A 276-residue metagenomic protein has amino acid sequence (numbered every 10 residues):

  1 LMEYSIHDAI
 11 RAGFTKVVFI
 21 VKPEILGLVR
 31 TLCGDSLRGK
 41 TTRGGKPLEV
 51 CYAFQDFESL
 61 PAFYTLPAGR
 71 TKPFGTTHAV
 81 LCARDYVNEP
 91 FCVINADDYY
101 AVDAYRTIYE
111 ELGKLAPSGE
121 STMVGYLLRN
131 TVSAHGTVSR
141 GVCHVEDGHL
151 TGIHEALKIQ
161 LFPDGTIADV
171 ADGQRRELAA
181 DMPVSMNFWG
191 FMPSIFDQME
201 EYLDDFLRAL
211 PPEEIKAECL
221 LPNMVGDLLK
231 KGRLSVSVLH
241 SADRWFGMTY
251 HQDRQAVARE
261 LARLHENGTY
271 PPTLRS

Functional and structural regions predicted by a protein language model:
L1-V93, Y100-Y105, K114: Conserved N-terminal catalytic core of the sugar/cofactor nucleotidyltransferase
M2, A83, D97, L127 (+2 more regions): Residue-level signal for inorganic ion chemistry
V29-C33, I108, M199, V257: Hydrophobic packing residues within well-ordered alpha-helices of enzyme cores
C51-A53, V93-N95, M123-L127, H240: Short beta-strand segments
F57-F63, R129-T131, I159-L161, R244-F246: A short acidic, often aromatic-flanked loop/helix-cap motif at beta-alpha or helix-coil junctions that lines enzyme
P61-P73, G136-G141, Q252-A256: Short, surface-exposed amphipathic charged segments that create phosphate/polyanion-binding patches used for binding
V102-W189: Conserved core of the sugar-phosphate nucleotidyltransferase
E146-D147, I153, Q160-S276: Conserved alpha/beta core of the MobA/IspD/sugar-nucleotide pyrophosphorylase nucleotidyltransferase superfamily
